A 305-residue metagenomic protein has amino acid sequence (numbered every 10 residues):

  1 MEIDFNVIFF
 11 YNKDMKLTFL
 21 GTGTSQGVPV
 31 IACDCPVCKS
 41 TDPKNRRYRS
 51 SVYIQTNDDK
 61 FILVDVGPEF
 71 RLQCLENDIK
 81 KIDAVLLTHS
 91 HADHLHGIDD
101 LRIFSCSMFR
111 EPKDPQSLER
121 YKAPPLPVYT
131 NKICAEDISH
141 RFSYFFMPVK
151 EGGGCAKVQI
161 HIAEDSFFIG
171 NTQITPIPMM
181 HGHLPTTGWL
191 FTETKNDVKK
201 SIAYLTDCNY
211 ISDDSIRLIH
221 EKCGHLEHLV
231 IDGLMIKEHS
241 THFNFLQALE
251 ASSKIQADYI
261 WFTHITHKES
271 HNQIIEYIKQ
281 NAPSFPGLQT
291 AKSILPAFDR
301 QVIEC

Functional and structural regions predicted by a protein language model:
E2-V7: Acidic, Ala/Val/Gly-enriched low-complexity intrinsically disordered segments
I8-L205, N209-D214, I275-C305: Binuclear metal-dependent hydrolase catalytic cores
S212-C305: Binuclear metal-ion centers of metallo-dependent hydrolases, dominated by the metallo-beta-lactamase
